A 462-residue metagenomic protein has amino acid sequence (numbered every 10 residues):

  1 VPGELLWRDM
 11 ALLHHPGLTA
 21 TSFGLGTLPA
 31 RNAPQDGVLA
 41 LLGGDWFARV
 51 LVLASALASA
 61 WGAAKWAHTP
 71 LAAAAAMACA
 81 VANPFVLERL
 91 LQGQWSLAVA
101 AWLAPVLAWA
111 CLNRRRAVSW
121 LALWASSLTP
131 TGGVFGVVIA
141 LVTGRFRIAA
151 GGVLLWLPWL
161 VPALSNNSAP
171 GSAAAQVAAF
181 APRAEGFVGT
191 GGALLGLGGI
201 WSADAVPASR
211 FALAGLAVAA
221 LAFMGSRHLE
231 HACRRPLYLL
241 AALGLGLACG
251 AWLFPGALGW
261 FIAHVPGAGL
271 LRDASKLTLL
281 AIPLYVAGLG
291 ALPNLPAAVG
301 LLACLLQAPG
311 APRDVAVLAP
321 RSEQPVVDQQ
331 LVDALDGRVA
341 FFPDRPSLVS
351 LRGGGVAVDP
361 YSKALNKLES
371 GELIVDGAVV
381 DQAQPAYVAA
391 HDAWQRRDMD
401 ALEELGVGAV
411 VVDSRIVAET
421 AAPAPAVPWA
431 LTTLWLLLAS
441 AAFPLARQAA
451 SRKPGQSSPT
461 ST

Functional and structural regions predicted by a protein language model:
V1-V317, V407-T462: Membrane-embedded transmembrane-helix bundle of lipid-linked glycan/lipid transferases
L306-T462: Extracytoplasmic
